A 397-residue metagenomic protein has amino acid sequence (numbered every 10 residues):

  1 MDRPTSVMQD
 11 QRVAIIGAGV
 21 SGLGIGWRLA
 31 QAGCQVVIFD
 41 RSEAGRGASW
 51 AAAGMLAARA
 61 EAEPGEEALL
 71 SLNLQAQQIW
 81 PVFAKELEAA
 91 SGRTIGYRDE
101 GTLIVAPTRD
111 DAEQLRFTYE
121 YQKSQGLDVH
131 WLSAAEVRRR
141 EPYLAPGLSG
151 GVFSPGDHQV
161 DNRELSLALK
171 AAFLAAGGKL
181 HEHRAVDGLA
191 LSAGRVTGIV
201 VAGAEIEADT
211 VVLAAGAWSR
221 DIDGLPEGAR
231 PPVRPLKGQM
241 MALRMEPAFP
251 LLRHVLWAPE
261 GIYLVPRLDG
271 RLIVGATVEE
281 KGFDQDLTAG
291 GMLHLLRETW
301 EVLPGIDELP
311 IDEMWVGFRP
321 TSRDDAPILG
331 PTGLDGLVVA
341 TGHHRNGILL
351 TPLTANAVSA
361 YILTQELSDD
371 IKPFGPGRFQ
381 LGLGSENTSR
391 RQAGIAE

Functional and structural regions predicted by a protein language model:
R12-V37: N-terminal Rossmann-like FAD-binding beta1-loop-alpha1 element of flavoenzymes
S21, A44, W218: Conserved Rossmann-like nucleotide-cofactor binding loop
W27-A32, F39-R41, G54-M55, A60 (+3 more regions): Active-site substrate-recognition segment that forms the wall of the catalytic cavity or substrate channel
M55-E136, R140, E298-W300: Dinucleotide-binding Rossmann-like beta1-alpha1 core, especially the glycine-rich loop that anchors the ADP
S71-L74, V105-Q114, F153-A171, D286-G290: Short beta-strand to alpha-helix junction loop
V152-A202, I206-D209: Helical element adjacent to the flavin cofactor pocket in flavoenzyme catalytic cores
L303-E397: C-terminal catalytic lobe of FAD-dependent flavoproteins
